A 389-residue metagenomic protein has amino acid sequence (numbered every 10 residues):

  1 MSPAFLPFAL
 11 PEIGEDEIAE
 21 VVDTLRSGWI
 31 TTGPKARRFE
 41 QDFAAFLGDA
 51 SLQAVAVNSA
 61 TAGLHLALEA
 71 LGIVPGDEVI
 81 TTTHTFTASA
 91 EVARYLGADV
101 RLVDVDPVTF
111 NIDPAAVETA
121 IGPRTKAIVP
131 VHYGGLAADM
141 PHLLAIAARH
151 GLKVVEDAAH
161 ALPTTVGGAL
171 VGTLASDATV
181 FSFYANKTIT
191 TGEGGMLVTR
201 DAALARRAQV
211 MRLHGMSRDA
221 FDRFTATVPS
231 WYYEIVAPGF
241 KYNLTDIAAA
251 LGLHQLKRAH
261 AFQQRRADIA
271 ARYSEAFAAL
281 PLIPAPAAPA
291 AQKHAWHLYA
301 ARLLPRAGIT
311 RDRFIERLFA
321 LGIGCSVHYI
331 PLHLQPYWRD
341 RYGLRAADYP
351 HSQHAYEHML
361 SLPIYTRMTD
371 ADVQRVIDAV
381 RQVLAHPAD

Functional and structural regions predicted by a protein language model:
M1-I30, P34, Y233-V236, P363: N-terminal "arm"/small-domain region of PLP-dependent enzymes with the aminotransferase-like
T32-E78, E91-L96, L102-D104, A169: Phosphate-binding glycine-rich loop
A36-D42, G48-V55, D104, A115 (+6 more regions): PLP-dependent aminotransferase class I/II
E69-A158, T165: PLP-dependent aminotransferase-like
N111-A120, G168-A178, R375, V380-Q382: A short alpha/beta connector and helix-capping loop motif
E156-T190, R206, W231-V236: Conserved active-site segment immediately N-terminal to the catalytic lysine that forms the internal aldimine
T173, F181-S182, G195-D201, L253: Short beta-strand-to-turn element immediately C-terminal to the catalytic PLP-Schiff-base lysine in fold type I
E193-G194, M216: Acyl-thioester C-C bond-transforming condensing/cleaving domain
